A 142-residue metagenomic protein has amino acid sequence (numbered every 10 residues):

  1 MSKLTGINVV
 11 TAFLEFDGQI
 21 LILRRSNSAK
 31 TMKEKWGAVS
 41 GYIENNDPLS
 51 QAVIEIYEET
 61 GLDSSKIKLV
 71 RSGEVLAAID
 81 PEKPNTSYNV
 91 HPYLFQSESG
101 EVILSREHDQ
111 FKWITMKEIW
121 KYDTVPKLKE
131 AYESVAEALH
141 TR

Functional and structural regions predicted by a protein language model:
M1-L21, Y42-E44, L94: Conserved N-terminal beta-strand and adjoining loop/helix that marks the start of the Nudix/MutT-like hydrolase domain
K3-G6, K35, K83-N89: A generic structural micro-feature
L4, A12-F13, S28, N85 (+2 more regions): Short secondary-structure boundary/capping segments
Q19-E59: Conserved Nudix-box catalytic region and its N-terminal flanking loop in Nudix hydrolases and closely related
D63-G73: A short coil-to-beta-strand element that immediately follows conserved catalytic motifs
V75-E101, K112, M116: Active-site-adjacent beta-strand/loop module that shapes the phosphate/pyrophosphate-binding cleft
L94, I103-V135: NUDIX/MutT-family hydrolases
A136-R142: Generic C-terminal helix-cap and adjacent flexible tail
